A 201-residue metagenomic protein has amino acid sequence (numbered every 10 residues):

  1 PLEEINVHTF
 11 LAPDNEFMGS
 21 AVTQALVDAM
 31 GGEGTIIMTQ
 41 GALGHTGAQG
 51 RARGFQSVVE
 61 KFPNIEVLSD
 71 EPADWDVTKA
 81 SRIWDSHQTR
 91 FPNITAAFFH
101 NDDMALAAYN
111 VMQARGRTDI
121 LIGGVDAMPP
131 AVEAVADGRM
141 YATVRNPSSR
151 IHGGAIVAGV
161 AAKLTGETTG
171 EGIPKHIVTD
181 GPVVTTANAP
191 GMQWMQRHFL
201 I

Functional and structural regions predicted by a protein language model:
P1, A25-A29, E33, V58-F62 (+6 more regions): Structured segments of extracytoplasmic/periplasmic soluble domains in secreted or envelope-associated proteins
P1-F17, A25-D28, T35, M128-Y141 (+2 more regions): Flexible loop/hinge segments that line or gate small-molecule binding clefts
N6-V7, G32-T35, K61-E66, P92-A96 (+2 more regions): Loop/turn elements at helix/coil->beta-strand transitions in domains of secreted/extracellular proteins
F10-A12, T35-Q40, L68-S69, T95-F99 (+2 more regions): Structural recognition of the beta-strand scaffold that forms the well-ordered cores of secreted hydrolase catalytic
A12-P13, I37-G47, F62, E71-D74: Short beta-strand->loop
M18-V22, T46-I65, K79, I83 (+3 more regions): Short, solvent-exposed amphipathic alpha-helices that sit in or adjacent to ligand/effector-binding or catalytic
T39, L43, V58, S148-I201: Hinge/cleft segment of the Venus flytrap/periplasmic-binding protein
F55, L68-S69, A73-A134: Hydrophobic alpha-helical
